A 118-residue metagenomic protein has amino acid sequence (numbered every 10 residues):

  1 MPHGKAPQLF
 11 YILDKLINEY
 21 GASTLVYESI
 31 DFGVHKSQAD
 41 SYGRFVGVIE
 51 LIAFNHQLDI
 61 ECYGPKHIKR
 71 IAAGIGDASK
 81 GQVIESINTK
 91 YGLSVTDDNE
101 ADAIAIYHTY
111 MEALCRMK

Functional and structural regions predicted by a protein language model:
M1-K118: Phosphate- and other anionic-substrate recognition elements at nucleic-acid/protein interfaces
